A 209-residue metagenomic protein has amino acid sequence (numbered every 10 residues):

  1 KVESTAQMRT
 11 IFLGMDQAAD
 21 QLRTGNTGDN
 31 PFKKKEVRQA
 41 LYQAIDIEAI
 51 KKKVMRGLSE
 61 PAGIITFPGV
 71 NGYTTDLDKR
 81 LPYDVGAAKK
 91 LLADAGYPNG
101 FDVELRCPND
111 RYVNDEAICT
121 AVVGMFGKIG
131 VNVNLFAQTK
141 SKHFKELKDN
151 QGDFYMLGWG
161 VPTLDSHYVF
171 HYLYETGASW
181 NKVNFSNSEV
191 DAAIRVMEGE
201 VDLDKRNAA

Functional and structural regions predicted by a protein language model:
K1, A117-I129, S141-G152: Short helices/loops that flank or line small-molecule/ion binding pockets
K1-R23, G158: Extracellular/periplasmic solute-recognition and catalytic clefts
R23-P31, V37-A40, Y73-L81, N109-Y112 (+2 more regions): Second-shell loop/turn segments in exported
K35, V85-E104: Immediate post-signal peptide segment of exported/extracytoplasmic ligand-binding proteins
K35-Q39, Q43, K51-K52, K128 (+3 more regions): Extracytoplasmic/peripheral linker and loop segments enriched in polar/acidic and small residues with frequent Thr/Pro
Q43, E60-D94, R111-E116: Structural transition elements
G100-D110, V133-L135, D153: Short, well-ordered beta-strand elements
